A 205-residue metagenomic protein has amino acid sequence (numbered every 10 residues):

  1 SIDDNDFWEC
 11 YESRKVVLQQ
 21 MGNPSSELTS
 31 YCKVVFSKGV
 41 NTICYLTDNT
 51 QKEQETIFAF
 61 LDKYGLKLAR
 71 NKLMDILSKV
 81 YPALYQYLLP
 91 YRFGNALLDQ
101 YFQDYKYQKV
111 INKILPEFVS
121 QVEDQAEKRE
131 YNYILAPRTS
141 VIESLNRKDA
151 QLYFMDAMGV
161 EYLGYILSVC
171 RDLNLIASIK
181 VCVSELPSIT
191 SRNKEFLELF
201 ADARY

Functional and structural regions predicted by a protein language model:
S1-A150, A157-Y205: …; additionally, a secondary subgroup of soluble metalloenzymes is captured
